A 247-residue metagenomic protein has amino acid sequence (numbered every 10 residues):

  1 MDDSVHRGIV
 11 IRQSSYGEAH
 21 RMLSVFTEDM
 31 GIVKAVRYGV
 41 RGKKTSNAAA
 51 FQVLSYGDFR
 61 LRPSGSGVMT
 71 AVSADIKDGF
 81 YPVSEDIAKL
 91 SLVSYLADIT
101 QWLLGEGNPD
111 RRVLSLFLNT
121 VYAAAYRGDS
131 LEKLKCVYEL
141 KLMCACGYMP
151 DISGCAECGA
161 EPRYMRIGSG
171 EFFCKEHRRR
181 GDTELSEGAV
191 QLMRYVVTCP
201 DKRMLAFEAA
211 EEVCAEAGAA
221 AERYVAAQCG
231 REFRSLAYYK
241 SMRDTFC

Functional and structural regions predicted by a protein language model:
M1-C247: Non-catalytic alpha-helical scaffolds and adjoining flexible linkers that form interface surfaces for assembly
